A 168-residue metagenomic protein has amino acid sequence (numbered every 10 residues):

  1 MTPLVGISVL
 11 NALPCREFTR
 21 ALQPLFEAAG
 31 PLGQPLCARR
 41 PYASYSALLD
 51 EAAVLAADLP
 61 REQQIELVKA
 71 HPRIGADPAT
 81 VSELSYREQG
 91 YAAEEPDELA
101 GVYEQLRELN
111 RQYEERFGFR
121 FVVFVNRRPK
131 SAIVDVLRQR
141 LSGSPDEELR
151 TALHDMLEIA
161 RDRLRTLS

Functional and structural regions predicted by a protein language model:
L4-A12, R20, P24-F26, P31-Y113 (+1 more regions): Aromatic-anchored, charged helix-turn/loop surface patch used as a conserved interaction hotspot
C15-T19, V134: An amphipathic alpha-helix signature
V102-S168: C-terminal non-catalytic interaction appendages of large macromolecular assemblies
